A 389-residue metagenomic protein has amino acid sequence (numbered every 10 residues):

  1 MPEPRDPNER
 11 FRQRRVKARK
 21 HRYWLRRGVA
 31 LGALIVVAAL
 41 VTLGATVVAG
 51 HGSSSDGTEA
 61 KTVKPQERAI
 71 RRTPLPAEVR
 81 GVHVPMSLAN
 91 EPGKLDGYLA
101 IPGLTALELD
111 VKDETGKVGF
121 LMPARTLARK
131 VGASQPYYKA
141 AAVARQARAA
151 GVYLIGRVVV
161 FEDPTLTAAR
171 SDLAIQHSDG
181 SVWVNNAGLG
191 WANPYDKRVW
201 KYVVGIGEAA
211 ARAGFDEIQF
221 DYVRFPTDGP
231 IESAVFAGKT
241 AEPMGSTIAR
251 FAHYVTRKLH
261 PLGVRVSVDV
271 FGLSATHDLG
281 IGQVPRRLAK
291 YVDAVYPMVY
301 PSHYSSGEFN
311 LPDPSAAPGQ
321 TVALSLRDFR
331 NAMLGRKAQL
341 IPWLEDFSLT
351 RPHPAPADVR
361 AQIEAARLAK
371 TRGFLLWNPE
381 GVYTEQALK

Functional and structural regions predicted by a protein language model:
M1-L25: Terminal targeting segments of Actinobacterial cell-envelope proteins
R72-S87, F161-R212: Active-site-adjacent "subsite" loops/lids of carbohydrate-active enzymes
H83-P85, Y153-D163, Q219-F220, P226 (+2 more regions): Aromatic-lined carbohydrate-recognition surfaces of secreted/lumenal glycan-active proteins
G93-V118, A209-Q219, K290-A294, A366-F374: Catalytic domains of carbohydrate-active enzymes, especially glycoside hydrolases
A106-E108, G132, P136-V182, Q219: Glycine-rich, aromatic-flanked loop segments that form ligand/cofactor-binding clefts across common enzyme folds
L107, A147, L154, V203 (+7 more regions): Conserved, mostly hydrophobic/aromatic
F120-V131, D163-N185, D228-K239: Aromatic- and acidic-residue-enriched segments that line the glycan-binding/catalytic groove of carbohydrate-active
V292-S306, P314-K389: Substrate-binding cleft of secreted/luminal carbohydrate-active enzymes
